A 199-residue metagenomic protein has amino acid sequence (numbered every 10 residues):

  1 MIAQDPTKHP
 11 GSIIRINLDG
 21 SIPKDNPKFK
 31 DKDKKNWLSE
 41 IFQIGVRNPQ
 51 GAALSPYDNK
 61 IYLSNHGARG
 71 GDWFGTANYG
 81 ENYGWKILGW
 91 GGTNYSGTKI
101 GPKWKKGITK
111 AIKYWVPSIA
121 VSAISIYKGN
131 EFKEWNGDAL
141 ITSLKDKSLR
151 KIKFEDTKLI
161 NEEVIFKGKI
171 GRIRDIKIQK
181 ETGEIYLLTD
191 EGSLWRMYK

Functional and structural regions predicted by a protein language model:
M1-E163, G171, K199: Beta-propeller domain segments
D175-K199: Blade-level signature of beta-propeller repeat domains, shared across WD40, Kelch, NHL, RCC1 and BNR/Asp-box propellers
